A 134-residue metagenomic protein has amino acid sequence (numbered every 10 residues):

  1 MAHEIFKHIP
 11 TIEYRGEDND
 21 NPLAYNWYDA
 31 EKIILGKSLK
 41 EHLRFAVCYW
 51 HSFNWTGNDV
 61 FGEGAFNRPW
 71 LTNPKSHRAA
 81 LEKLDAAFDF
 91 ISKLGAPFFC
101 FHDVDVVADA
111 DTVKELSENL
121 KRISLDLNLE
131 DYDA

Functional and structural regions predicted by a protein language model:
M1-A134: N-terminal pre-domain/capping segments
